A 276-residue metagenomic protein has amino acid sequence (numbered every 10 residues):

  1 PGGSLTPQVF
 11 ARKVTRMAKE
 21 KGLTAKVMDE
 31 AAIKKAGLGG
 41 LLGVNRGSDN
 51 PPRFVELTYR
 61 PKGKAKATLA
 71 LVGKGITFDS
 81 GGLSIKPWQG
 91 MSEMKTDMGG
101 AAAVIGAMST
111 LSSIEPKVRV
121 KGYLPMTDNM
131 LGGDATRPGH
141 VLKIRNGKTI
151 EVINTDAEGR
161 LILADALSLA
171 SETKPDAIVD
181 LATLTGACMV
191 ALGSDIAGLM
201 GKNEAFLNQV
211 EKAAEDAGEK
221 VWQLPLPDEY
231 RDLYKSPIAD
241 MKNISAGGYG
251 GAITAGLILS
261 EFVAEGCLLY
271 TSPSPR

Functional and structural regions predicted by a protein language model:
P1-L5: N-terminal capping segment at the start of a domain
Q8-R276: A generic structural signal for tightly packed, nonpolar segments enriched in small/aliphatic residues
